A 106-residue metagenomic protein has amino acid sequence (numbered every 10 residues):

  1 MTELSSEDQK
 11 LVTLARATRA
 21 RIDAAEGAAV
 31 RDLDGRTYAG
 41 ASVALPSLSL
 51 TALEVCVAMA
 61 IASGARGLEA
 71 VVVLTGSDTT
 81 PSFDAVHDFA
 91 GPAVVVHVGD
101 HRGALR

Functional and structural regions predicted by a protein language model:
M1-R21, S63-R106: C-terminal binding/interaction regions
I22-E26: Short, small/polar residue-rich loop motifs at catalytic or cofactor-binding pockets
G27-A28, V96: Generic short beta-strand
D32: Short, acidic, Ser/Thr-enriched surface-loop or helix-capping motifs
L45-M59: A short, polar/charged loop-to-alpha-helix boundary motif
